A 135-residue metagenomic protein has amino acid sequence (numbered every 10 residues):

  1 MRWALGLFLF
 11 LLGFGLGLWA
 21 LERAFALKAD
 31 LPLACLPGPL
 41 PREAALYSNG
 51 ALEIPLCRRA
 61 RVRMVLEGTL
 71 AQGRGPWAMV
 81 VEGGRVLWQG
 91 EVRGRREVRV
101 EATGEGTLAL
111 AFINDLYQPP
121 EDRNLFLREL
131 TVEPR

Functional and structural regions predicted by a protein language model:
A4-E22: Hydrophobic membrane-insertion alpha-helices, especially the h-region of bacterial N-terminal signal peptides
E22-R42: Ser/Thr/Pro/Gly-rich low-complexity linker/stalk segments immediately outside membranes or between
P37-R58, G94-R99: Short beta-strands within extracellular/lumenal beta-sheet-rich domains
L56-R63, E105-T107: Extended extracellular/luminal ectodomain segments enriched in beta-structured repeat modules
Q72-R85, L125: Short, surface-exposed beta-strand/strand-loop-strand elements in extracellular ectodomains
E82-G104: Extracellular carbohydrate recognition and processing domains and analogous Trp-centered ligand-binding platforms
L110-E121: Short beta-strand-plus-loop segments that form exposed binding edges in beta-rich domains
